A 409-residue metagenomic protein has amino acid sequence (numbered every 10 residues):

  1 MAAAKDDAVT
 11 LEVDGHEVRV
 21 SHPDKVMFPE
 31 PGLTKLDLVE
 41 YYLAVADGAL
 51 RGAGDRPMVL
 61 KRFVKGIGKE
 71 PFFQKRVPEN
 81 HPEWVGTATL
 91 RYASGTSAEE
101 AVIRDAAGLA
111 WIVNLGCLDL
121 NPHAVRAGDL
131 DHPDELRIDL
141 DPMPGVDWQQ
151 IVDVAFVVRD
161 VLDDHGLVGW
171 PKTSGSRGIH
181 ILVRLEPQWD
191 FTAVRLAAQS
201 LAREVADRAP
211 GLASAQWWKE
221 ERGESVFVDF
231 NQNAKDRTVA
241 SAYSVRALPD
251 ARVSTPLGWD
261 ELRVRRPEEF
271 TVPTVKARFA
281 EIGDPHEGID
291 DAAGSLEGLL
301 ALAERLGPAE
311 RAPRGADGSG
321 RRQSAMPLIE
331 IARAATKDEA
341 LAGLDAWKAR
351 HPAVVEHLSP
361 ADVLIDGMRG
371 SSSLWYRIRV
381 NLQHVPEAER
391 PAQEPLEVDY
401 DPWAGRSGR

Functional and structural regions predicted by a protein language model:
M1-L33, V39, D47-L50, G54-D55 (+5 more regions): C-terminal accessory nucleic-acid interaction domains of nucleic acid-metabolism proteins
D55-A88: Polyanion/phosphate-binding surface patch
K61-F63, G169-G175, Q216-E220: Short beta-strand
A101-S174, L185-A193: Signature for HUH/AEP ssDNA processing cores
G166-P171, A213, S359-L364: A short linear hydrophobic-aromatic micro-motif
H180-E186, F227-F230, L374-V380: A short beta-strand motif that forms the metal-chelation/ATP-contact edge of phosphoryl-transfer active sites
E304-R409: Acidic/polar low-complexity segments and flexible, solvent-exposed patches
